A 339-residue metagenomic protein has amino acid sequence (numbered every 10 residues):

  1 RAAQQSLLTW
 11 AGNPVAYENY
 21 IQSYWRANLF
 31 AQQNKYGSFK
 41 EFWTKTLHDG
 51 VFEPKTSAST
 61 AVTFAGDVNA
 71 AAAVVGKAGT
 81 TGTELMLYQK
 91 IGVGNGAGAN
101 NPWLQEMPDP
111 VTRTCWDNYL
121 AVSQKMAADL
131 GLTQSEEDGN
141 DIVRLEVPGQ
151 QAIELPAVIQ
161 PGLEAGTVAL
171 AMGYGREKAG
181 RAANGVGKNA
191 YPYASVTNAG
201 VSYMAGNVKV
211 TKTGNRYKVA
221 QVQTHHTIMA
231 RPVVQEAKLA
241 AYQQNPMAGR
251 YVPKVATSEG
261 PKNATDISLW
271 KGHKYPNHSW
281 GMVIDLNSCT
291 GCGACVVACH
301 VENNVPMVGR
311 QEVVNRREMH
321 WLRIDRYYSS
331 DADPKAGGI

Functional and structural regions predicted by a protein language model:
R1, Q5-S6, R26-L322, D333: A cross-kingdom feature strongest in bacterial/archaeal respiratory oxidoreductases
N13-P14: Change "in soluble alpha/beta enzymes" to "in soluble alpha/beta proteins
Y17-Q22, R310: Flexible, glycine/charged-enriched surface loops at secondary-structure junctions
A336-I339: Alpha-helical secondary-structure segments
